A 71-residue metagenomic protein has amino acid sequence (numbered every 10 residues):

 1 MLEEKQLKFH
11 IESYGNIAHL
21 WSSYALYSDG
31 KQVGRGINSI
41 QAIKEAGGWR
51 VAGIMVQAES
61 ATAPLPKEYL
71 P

Functional and structural regions predicted by a protein language model:
M1-V33: Surface-exposed, charged secondary-structure patches
Y24, V33, M55, T62-P64: A generic "cationic amphipathic patch" detector
N38-T62: Short beta-strand edge/turn micro-motifs at domain boundaries
S60-L70: Short, low-complexity, Pro/Ser/Thr/Gly-rich segments in the mature regions of secreted, periplasmic
